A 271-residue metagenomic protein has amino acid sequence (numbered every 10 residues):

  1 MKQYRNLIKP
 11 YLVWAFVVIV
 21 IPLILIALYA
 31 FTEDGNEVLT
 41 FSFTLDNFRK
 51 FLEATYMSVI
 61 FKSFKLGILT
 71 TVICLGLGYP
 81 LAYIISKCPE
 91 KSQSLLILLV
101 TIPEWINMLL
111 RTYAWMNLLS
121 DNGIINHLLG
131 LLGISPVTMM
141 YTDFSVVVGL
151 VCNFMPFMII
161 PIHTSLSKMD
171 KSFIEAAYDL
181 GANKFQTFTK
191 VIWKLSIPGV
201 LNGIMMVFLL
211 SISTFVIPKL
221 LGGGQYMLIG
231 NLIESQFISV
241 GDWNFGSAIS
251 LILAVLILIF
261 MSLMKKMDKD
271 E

Functional and structural regions predicted by a protein language model:
K2, G35, N47-T55, F215 (+1 more regions): Interhelical loop and adjacent transmembrane-helix boundary motif in polytopic membrane transport permeases
K2, N6-P10, V18, L28-T32 (+2 more regions): C-terminal transmembrane helix and the adjacent membrane-cytosol boundary/short C-terminal tail of inner/organellar
V13-V20, L98, I102, C152 (+2 more regions): Transmembrane alpha-helices
V20-A54, L119, G223, E271: Short membrane-interfacial helix/loop motifs at transmembrane-helix boundaries
I24-I26, D34, M158-P161, G199-E234: Non-cytoplasmic
N36, L45, T112-V151, F185 (+1 more regions): Membrane-interfacial helix termini and adjacent extracytoplasmic/periplasmic loops of multi-pass transporters
A54-K87: Transmembrane alpha-helix signature in integral membrane proteins
L81-L118, I174-E175, F188, I197-P198: Cytoplasmic-entry segments and transmembrane alpha-helices of multi-pass inner-membrane transporters
